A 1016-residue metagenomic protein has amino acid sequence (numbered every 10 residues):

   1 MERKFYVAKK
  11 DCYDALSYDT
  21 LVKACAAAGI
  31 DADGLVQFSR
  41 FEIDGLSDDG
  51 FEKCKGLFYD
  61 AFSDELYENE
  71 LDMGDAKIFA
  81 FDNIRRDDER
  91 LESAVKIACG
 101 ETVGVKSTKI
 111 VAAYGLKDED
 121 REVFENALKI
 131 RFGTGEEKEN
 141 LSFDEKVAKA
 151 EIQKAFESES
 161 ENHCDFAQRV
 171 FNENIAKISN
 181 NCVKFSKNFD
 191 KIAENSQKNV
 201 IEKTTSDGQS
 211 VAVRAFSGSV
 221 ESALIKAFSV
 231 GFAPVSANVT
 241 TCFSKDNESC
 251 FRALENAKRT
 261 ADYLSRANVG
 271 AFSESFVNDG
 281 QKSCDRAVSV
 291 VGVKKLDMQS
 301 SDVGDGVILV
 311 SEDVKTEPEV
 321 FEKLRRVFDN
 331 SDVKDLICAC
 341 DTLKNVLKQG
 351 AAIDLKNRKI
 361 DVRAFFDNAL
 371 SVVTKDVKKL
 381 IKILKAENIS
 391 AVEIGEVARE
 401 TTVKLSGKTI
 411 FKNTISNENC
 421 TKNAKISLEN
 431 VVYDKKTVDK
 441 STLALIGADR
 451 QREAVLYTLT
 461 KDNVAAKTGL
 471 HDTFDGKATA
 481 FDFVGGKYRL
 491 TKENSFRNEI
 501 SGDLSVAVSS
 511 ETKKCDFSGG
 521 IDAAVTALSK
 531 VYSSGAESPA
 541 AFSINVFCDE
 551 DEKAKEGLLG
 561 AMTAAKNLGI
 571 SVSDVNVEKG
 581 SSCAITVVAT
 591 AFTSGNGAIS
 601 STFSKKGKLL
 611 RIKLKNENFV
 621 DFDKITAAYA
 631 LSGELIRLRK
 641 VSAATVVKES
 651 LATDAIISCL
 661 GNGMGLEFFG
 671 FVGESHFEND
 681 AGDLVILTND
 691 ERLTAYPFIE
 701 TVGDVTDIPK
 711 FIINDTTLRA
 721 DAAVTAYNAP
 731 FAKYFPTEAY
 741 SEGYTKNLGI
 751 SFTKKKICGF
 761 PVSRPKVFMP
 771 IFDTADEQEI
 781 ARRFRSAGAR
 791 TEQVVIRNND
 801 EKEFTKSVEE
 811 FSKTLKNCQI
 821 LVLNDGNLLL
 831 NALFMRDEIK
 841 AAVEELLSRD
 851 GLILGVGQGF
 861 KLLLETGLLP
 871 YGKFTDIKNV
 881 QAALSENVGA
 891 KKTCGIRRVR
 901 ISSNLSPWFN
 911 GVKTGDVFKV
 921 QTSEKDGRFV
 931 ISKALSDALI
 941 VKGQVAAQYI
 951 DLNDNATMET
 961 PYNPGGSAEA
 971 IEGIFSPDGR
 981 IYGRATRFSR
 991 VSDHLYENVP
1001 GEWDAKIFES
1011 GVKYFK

Functional and structural regions predicted by a protein language model:
M1-D11, Q37-E42, G74-R85, V111: Short glycine-/aliphatic-rich beta-strand segments at the starts of folded cytosolic domains
Y6, D11-Y18, R85-S93, I97-A98 (+11 more regions): Intein/HINT protein-splicing elements and their conserved insertion hotspots or analogous self-processing inserts
Y6-A8, E42-L46, A80-D82, A113-L116 (+4 more regions): Short hydrophobic/aromatic beta-strand micro-patches that form the beta-sheet surface supporting nucleotide- or nucleic
G56, A61-S107: Short, solvent-exposed interaction modules
Q209-C284, F517-S581: A glycine-rich phosphate/pyrophosphate-binding beta-strand-loop-alpha-helix module
F232-S236, I500-D503, A536-A541, S604 (+2 more regions): Glycine-rich phosphate/diphosphate-binding loops that line cofactor/substrate pockets in enzymes
A523, A527, V531, D715-Y871 (+5 more regions): N-terminal beta1-alpha1 cap of cysteine-dependent amidohydrolase-like domains
R782, E809-K813, V880-K1016: Amide-donor transfer/coupling interface in amidating biosynthetic enzymes
